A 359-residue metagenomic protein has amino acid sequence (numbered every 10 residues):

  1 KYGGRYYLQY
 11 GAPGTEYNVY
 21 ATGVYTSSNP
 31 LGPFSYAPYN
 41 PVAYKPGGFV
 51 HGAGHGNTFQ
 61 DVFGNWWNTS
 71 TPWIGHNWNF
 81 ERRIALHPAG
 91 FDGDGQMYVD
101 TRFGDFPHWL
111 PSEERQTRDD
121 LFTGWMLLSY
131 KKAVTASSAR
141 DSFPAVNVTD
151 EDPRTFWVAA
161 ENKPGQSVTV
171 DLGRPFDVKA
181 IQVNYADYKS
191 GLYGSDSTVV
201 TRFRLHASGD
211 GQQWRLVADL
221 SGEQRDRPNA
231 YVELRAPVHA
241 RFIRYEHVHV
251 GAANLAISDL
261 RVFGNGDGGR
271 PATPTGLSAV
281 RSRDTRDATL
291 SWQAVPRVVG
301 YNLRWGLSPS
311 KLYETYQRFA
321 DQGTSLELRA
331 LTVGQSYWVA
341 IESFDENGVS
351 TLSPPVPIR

Functional and structural regions predicted by a protein language model:
K1-G14, G64-I74: Hydrophobic core segments of beta-strands in well-ordered, beta-rich domains
Y25-G48, D94-R102, L216-L220: Blade-edge beta-strand/turn elements of extracellular beta-propeller and related beta-sheet repeat scaffolds
H76-L128: Beta-propeller fold recognition
Q116-D150: Predominantly extracellular/luminal regions of secreted and cell-surface proteins, especially disulfide-bonded
D150-A218, P228-G276, R281-T285, S291-Q293 (+3 more regions): Aromatic, loop-rich ligand-recognition surfaces of beta-strand-rich domains
H206-A207, R297-R318: Extracellular low-complexity, O-glycosylation-prone stalks/linkers
S221-Q224, Y316-Q322: Short beta-strand segments within Ig-like beta-sandwich modules, predominantly Fibronectin type-III
F344-R359: Extracellular fibronectin type III
